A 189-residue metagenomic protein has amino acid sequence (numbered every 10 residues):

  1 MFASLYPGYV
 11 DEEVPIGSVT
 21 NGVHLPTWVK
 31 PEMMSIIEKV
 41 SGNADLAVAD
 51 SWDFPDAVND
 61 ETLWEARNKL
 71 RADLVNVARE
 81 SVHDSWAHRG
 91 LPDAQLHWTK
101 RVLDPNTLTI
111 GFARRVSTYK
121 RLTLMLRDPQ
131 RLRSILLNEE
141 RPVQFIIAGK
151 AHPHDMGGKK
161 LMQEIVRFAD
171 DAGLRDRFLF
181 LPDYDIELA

Functional and structural regions predicted by a protein language model:
M1-A189: Catalytic cores of carbohydrate-active enzymes across secretory and cytosolic contexts
